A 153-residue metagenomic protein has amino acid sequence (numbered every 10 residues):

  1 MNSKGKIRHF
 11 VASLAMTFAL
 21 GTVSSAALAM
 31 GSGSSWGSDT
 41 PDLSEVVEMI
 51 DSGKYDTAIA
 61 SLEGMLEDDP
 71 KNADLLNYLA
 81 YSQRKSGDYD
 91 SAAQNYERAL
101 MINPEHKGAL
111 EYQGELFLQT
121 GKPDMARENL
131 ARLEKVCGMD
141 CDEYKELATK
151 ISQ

Functional and structural regions predicted by a protein language model:
G37-D68: Alpha-helical segment of the N-proximal tetratricopeptide repeat
G64-M65, R98-A99, R132-L133: Canonical positions in the second alpha-helix
D68, I102, K135-M139: Structural marker of alpha-solenoid helical repeat scaffolds
N72, H106, D140-C141: Residue-level recognition of tetratricopeptide repeat
Y78, Y112, E146-K150: Canonical tetratricopeptide repeat
